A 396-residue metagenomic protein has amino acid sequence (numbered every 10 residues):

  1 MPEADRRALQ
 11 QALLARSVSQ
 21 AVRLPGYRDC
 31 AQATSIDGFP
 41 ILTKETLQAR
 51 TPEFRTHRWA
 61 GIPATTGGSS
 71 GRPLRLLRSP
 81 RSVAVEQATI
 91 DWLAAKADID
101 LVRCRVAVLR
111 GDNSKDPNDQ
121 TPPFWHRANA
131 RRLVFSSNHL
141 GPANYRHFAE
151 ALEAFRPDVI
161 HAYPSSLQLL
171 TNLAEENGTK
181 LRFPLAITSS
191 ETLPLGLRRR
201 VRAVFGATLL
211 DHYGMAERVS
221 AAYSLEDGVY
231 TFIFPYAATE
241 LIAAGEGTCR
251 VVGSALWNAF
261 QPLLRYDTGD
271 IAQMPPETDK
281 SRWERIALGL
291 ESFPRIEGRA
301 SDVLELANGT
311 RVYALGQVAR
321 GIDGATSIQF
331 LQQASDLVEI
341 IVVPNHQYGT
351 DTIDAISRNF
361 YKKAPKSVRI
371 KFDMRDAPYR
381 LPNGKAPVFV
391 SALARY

Functional and structural regions predicted by a protein language model:
M1-A4, R127-Y396: Active-site glycine/GP-rich loop and adjacent strand/helix microenvironment that borders small-molecule binding pockets
M1-T65, S70-R105, D112, A154-H161 (+4 more regions): Nucleotide 5′-phosphate-binding alpha/beta core
I36-D37, F124, E284: Charge-rich, acidic-biased intrinsically disordered regions
P73, S114-D116, N258-Q261: Short, acidic Gly/Pro/Ser/Thr-rich loop/turn segments
A95-R127, F135-N138: Conserved AMP-binding loop of ANL adenylate-forming enzymes
